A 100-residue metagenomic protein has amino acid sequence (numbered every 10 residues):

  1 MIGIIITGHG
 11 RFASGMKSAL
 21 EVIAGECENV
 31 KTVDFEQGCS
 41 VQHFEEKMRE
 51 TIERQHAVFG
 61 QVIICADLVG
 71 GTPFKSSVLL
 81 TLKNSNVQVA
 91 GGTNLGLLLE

Functional and structural regions predicted by a protein language model:
M1-E100: N-terminal loops that bind phosphate or other acidic moieties and the adjacent beta-alpha structural core
